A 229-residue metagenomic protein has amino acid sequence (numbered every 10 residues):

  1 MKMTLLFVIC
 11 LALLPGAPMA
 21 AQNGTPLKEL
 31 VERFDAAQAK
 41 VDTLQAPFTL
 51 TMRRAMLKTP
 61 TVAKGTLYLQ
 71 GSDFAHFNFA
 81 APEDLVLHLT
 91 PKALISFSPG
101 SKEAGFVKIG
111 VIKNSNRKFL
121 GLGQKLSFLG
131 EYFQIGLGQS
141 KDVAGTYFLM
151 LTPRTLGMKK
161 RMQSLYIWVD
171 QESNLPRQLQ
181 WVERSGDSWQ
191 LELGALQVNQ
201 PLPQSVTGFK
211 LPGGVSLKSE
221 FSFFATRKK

Functional and structural regions predicted by a protein language model:
M1-L5: Positively charged n-region of N-terminal signal peptides that target proteins for export
L6-P15: Bacterial N-terminal signal peptides
P18-P60, L211-K229: N-terminal leader/targeting segments and the immediate start of mature chains
A21, G105, G130-S219: Gly/Pro-enriched, hydrophobic low-complexity segments that function as extracytoplasmic propeptides/linkers
L27-R53, T66-Y68, F74-H76, E83-V86 (+2 more regions): N-terminal secretory signal peptides
Q38, N114-G130: Short, solvent-exposed helix-to-loop capping segments enriched in aromatics
V41-Q45, V62-K64, Q70-S72, P82 (+6 more regions): Extracytoplasmic
T66-R117, W189-Q190: An acidic-aromatic
